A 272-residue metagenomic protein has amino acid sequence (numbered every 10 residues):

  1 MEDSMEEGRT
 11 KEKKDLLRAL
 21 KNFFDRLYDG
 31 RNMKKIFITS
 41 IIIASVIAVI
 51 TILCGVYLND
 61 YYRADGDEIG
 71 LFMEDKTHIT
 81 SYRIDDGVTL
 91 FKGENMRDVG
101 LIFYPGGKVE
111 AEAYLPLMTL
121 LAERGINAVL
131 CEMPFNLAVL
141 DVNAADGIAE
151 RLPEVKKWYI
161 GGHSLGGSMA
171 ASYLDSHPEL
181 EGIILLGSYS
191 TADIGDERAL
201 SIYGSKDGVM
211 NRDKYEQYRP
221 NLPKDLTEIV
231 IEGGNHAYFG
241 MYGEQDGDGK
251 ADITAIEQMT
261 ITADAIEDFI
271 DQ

Functional and structural regions predicted by a protein language model:
K21-A48: N-terminal Sec-pathway targeting helices
D98-G106: Short beta-strand element of the alpha/beta-hydrolase
L117, M210-P220: Short alpha-helix in the alpha/beta-hydrolase fold that links the catalytic acid
M118-A138: Conserved alpha/beta-hydrolase
I160-G162, L186: Short beta-strand immediately N-terminal to the catalytic nucleophile in serine-hydrolase-like folds
G162-G166, A170: Gly/Ala-rich beta-loop-alpha elbow adjacent to hydrolase catalytic centers
E179-S188, R198: A conserved short beta-strand
S201-Y203: Short beta-strand/loop motif that positions the catalytic acidic residue of the alpha/beta-hydrolase fold
